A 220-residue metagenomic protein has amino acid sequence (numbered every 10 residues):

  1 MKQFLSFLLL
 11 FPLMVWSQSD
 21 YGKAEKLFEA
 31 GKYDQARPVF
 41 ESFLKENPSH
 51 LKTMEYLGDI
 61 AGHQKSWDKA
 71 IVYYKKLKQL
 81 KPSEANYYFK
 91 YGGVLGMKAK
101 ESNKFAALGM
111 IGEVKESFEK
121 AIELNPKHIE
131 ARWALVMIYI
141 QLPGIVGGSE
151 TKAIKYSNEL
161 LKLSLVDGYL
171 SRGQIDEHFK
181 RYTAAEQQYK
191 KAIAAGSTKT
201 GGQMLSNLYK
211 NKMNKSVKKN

Functional and structural regions predicted by a protein language model:
V15-Y56, G62, K218: N-terminal leader/linker segments that initiate helical-solenoid repeat arrays
L27, A61, L95, S102 (+3 more regions): Residue at a conserved register position within TPR or TPR-like alpha-solenoid repeats
N47, K81, F118, N125 (+3 more regions): A structural motif in tetratricopeptide-repeat
H50, E84, H128, L165-D167 (+1 more regions): Residue-level recognition of tetratricopeptide repeat
K52, Y56-D59, K90-G93, A134 (+2 more regions): Canonical tetratricopeptide repeat
